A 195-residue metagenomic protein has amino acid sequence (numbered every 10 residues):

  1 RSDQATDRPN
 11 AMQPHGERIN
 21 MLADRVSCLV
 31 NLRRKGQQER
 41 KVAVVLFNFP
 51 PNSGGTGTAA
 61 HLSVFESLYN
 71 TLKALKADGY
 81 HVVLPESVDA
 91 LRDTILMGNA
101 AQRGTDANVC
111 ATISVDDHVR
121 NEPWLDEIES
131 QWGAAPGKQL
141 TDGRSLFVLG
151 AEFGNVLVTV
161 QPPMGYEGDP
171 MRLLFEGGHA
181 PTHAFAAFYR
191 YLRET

Functional and structural regions predicted by a protein language model:
R1-P14, F153-N155, T159-P162, R172-F175: Metal-ion-coordinating, acidic/His-rich active-site neighborhoods of enzymes acting on phosphate-containing substrates
R1-S2, T6-E86: Structured, charged N-terminal subsegments at the starts of enzyme catalytic cores and at intra-chain domain/subunit
G16-D24, I95, Q139, T182-H183: Active-site glycine- and acidic-residue-rich loops that bind and position anionic ligands or nucleotide-like cofactors
L22-L32, L140-L146, F185-Y191: Short alpha-helical segments and helix-capping/turn motifs at coil-helix boundaries
K35-Q38, V148-E152, R193-E194: Solvent-exposed alpha-helices and their adjacent loops that cap or buttress functional pockets in soluble metabolic
F47-P162: Extended, H/D-rich, highly charged conserved domains that either
G168-A180: Short, basic, glycine/proline-bearing loop/turn elements
G177-T195: Structured mid-domain segments that build the active-site/substrate or prosthetic-cofactor binding neighborhood
